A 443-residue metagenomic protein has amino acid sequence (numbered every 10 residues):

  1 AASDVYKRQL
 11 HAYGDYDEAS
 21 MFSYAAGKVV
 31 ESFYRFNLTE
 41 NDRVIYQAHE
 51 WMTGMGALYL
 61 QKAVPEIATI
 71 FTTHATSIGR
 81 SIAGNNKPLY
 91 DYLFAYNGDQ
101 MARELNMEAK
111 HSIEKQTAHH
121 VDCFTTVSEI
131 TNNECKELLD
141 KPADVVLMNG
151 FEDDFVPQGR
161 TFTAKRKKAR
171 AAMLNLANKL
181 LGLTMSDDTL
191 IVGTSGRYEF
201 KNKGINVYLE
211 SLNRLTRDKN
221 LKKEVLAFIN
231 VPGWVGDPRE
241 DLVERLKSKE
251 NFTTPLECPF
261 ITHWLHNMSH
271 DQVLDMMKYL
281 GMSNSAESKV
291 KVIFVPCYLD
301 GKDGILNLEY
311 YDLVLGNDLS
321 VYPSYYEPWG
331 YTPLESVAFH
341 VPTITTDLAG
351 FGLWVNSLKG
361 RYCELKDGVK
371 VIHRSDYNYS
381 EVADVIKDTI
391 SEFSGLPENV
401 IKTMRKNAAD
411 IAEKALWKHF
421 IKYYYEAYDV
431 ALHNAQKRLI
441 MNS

Functional and structural regions predicted by a protein language model:
A1-S443: Catalytic cores of nucleotide-sugar-dependent glycosyltransferases that transfer UDP/GDP/TDP-activated
